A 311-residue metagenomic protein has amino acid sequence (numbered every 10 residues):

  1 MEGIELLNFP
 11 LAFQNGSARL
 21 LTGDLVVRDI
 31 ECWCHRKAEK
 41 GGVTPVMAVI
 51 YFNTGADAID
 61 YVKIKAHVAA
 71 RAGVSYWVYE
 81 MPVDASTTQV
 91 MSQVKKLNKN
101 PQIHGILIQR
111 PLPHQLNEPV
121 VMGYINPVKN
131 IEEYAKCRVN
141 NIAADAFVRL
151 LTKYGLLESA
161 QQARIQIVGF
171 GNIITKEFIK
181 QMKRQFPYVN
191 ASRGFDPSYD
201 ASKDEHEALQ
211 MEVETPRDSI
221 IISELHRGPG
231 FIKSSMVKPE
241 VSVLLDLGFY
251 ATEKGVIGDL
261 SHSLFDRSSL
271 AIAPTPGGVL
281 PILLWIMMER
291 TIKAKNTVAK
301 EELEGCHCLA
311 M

Functional and structural regions predicted by a protein language model:
E2-G42, R138-K153: Short N-terminal or domain-adjacent regulatory/targeting segments
N15, L20, D24-R36, G41-M47 (+2 more regions): Adenosine-phosphate binding glycine-rich loop
K37-V46, T54-R71: N-terminal glycine-rich anion-binding loops that anchor highly charged ligand groups
Y51, L107-P111, V168: Short beta-strand segments
T54-I64, R138-L247, T252-D266: Glycine-rich phosphate/diphosphate-binding loop of Rossmann-like nucleotide-binding domains
A69-V83, P187-D200: Short beta-strand elements in bilobed, periplasmic/extracellular small-molecule ligand-binding domains
G73-I142, L264-R267: Phosphate/diphosphate ligand-binding glycine-rich loop within oxidoreductases
